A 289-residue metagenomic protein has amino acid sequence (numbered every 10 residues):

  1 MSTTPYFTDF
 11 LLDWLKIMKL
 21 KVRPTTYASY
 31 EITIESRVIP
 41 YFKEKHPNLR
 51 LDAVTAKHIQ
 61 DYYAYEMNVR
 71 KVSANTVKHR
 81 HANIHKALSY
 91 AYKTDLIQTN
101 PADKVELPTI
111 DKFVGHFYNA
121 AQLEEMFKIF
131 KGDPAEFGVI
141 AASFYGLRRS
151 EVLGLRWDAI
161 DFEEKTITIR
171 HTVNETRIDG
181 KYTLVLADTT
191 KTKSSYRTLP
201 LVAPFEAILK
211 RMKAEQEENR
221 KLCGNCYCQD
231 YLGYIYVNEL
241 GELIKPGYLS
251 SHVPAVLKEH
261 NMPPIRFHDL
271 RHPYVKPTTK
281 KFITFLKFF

Functional and structural regions predicted by a protein language model:
M1-T3, T192: Short, surface-exposed polybasic/aromatic micro-patch for ligand or macromolecular engagement
T3, L15-T94, K112, L243-Y248 (+1 more regions): N-terminal core-binding DNA-recognition domain of tyrosine site-specific recombinases/integrases
E44, R70, K128, G132-D133 (+3 more regions): Short, basic (Lys/Arg/His-rich) helix/loop patches that form interaction surfaces in the mid-to-C-terminal regions
N68, A82, A142-F144, T279-K280: Short amphipathic helical patch at the helix-1/turn junction of helix-turn-helix
K78, K93, I97-T99, K104-W157 (+4 more regions): Basic, Lys/Arg- and aromatic-enriched nucleic-acid-binding interface segment
A91-P101, F162, H171-I178, L209-N225: Proline-centered turn/helix-capping motifs that create local helix->coil transitions or kinks
A159-T166, P264, I283-F289: Short, polar N-cap/turn motifs at the start of nucleic acid-interacting alpha helices
T166-T168, I178, A187-R211, Q229-V253: C-terminal catalytic core of Y-nucleophile DNA break-rejoin enzymes
